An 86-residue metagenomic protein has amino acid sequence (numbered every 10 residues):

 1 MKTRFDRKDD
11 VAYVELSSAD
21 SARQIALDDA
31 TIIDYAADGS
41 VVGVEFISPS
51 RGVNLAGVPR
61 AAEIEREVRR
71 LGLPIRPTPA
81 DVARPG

Functional and structural regions predicted by a protein language model:
M1-G86: Small, basic N-terminal interaction modules of short regulatory proteins
